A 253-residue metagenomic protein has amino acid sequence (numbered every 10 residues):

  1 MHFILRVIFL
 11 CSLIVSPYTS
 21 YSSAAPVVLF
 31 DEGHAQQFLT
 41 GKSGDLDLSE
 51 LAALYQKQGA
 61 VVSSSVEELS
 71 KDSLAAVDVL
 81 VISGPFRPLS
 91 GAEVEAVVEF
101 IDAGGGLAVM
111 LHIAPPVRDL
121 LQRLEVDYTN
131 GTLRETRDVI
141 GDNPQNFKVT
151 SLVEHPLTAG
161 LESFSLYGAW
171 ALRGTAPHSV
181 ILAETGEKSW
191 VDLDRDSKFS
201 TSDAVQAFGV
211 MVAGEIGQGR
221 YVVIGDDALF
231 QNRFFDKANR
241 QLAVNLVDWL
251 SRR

Functional and structural regions predicted by a protein language model:
M1-F3: N-terminal secretory signal peptides that target proteins for export/translocation
R6-P17: Bacterial N-terminal signal peptides
S22-R253: Short, surface-exposed patches at the edges or C-terminal ends of soluble domains, predominantly
